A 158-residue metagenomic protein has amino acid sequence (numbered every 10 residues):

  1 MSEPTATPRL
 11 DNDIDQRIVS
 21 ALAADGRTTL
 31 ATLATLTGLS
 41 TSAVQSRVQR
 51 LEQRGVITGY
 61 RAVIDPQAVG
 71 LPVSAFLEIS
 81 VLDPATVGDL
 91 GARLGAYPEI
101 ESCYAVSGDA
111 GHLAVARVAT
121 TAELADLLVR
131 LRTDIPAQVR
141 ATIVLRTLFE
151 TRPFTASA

Functional and structural regions predicted by a protein language model:
M1-A158: A compositional/biophysical signature of low hydrophobicity enriched in polar/charged and small residues
